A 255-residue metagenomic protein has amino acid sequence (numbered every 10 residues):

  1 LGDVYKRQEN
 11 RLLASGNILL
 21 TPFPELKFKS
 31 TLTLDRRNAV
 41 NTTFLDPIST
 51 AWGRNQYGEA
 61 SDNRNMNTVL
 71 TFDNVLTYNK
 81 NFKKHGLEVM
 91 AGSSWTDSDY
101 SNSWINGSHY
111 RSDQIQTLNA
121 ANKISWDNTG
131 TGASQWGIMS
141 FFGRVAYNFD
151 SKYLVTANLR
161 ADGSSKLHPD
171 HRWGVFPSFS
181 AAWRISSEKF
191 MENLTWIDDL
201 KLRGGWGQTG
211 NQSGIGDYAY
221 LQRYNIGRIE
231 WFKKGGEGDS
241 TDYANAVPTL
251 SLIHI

Functional and structural regions predicted by a protein language model:
L1-L45, R54-I253: Extracellular/periplasmic, surface-exposed regions of secreted and cell-surface proteins
P47-S49: Short amphipathic helix-turn modules centered on a small-residue break
